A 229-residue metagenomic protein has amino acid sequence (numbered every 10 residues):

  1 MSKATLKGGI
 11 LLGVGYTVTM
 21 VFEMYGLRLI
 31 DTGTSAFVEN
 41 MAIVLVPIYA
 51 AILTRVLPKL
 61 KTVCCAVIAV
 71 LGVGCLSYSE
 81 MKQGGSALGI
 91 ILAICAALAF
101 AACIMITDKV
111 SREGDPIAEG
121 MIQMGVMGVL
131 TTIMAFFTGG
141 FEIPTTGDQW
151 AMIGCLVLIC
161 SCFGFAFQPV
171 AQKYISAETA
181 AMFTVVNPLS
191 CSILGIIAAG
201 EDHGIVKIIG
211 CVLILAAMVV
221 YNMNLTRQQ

Functional and structural regions predicted by a protein language model:
M1-E39, C75, V157-I175: Specific transmembrane alpha-helical segments of multi-pass solute transporters/efflux pumps, especially DMT/EamA
K7, T62-I68, L88-C95, A99 (+2 more regions): Hydrophobic alpha-helical transmembrane segments of multi-pass integral membrane proteins, especially transporters
G13, T17, V21, V44-I48 (+7 more regions): Hydrophobic/small/kink-forming positions within alpha-helical transmembrane segments of polytopic membrane proteins
L27-R28, T54, S111, Q172 (+2 more regions): Helix-capping/transition residues at the boundaries of transmembrane alpha-helices and the short helical linkers
R28-L29, S77-L88, A135-I153, I196-I205: Membrane-interface helix termini and inter-helical loops of multi-pass transporters
S35-M41, T107-V129, S161-I197: Helix-helix packing/entry segments at the starts of transmembrane helices
A42-C64, L189-I209: C-terminal transmembrane-helix exit sites in multi-pass transporters
P58-S79, A97, T131, L194 (+1 more regions): Hydrophobic transmembrane alpha-helices of multi-pass small-molecule transport proteins
